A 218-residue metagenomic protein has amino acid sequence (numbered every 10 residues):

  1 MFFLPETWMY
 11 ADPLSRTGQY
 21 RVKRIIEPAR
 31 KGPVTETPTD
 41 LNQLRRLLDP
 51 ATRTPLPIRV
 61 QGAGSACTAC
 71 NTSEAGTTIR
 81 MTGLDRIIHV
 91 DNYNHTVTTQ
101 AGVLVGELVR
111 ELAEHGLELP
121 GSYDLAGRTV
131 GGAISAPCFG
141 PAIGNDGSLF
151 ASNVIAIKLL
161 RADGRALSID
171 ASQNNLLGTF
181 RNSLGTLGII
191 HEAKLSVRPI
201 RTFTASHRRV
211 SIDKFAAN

Functional and structural regions predicted by a protein language model:
F2-I25, G62, T68-S73: Cofactor-binding catalytic cores of oxidoreductases
F2-M9, V22, M81, L195 (+1 more regions): Hydrophobic transmembrane signal anchors and adjacent membrane-proximal interface regions, especially in viral
E6-Y10, R30-K31, D49-R53, A69-T72 (+5 more regions): N-terminal start-of-chain detector that recognizes signal peptides and the immediate post-cleavage beginning
Y10-T35, T96-T98, N145-A156: Active-site-proximal helix-loop elements at catalytic-domain edges
G18-V22, D40-L41, I58-Q61, H115-G121 (+3 more regions): A broad, low-specificity signal for short, low-complexity segments enriched in glycine/proline and polar/charged
Q19-Y20, I79-T82, T129, I190-H191: Short hydrophobic/aromatic-rich motifs at helix boundaries and adjacent loops
I26-D124, P137, P141: Glycine-rich N-terminal segment of FAD-binding domains in flavoprotein oxidoreductases, spanning the beta-loop-helix
G121, A126-G127, A133-N218: FAD-binding subdomain of flavoenzyme oxidoreductases
